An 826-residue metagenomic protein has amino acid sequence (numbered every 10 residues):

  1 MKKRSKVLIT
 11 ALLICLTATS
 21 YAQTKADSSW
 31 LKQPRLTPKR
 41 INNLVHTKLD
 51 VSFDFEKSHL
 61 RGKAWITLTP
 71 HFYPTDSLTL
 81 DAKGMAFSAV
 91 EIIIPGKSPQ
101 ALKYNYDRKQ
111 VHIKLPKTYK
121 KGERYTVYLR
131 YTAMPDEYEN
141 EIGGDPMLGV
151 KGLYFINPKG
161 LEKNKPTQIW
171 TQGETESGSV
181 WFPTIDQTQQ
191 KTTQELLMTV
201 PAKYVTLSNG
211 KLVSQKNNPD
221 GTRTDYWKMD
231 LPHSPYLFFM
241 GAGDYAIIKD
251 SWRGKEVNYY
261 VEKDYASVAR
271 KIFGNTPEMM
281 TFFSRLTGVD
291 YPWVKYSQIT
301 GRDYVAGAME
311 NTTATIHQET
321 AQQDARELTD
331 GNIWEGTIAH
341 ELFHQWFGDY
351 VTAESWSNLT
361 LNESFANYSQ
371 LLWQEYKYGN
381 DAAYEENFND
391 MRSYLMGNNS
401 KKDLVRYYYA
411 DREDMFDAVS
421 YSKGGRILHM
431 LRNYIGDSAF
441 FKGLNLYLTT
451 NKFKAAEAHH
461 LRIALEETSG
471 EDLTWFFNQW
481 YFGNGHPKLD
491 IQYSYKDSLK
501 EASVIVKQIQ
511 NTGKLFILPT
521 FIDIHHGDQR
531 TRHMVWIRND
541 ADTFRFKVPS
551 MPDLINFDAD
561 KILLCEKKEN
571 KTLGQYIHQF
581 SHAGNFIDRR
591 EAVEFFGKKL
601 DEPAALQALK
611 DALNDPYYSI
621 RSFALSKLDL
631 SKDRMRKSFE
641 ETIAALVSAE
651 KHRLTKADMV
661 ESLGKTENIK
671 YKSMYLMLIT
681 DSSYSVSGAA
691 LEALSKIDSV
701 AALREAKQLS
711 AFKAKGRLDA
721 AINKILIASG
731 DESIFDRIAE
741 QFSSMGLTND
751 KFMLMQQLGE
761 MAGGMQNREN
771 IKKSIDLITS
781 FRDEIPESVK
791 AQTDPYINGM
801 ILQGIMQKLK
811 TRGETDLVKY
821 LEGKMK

Functional and structural regions predicted by a protein language model:
M1-S28: Bacterial Sec-dependent N-terminal signal peptides
S20-A22, F87, D107-V111, W227 (+3 more regions): Hydrophobic alpha-helical and helix-loop surface patches within well-folded domains that function as non-catalytic
A22-P292, A418, N433-I435, N451: Acidic/His-enriched low-complexity segments
V200, K263, F343, N451-E641 (+3 more regions): Non-catalytic accessory/interaction domains
K561-C565, R589-D601, D611, R621-R634 (+7 more regions): Structural detector for internal amphipathic alpha-helices that build alpha-solenoid repeat scaffolds
E569-Q579, D601-L613, D633-S648, N668-T680 (+4 more regions): Amphipathic alpha-helical scaffolding segments comprising HEAT/armadillo-like alpha-solenoid repeats
I775-K826: Hydrophilic extracytoplasmic domains
